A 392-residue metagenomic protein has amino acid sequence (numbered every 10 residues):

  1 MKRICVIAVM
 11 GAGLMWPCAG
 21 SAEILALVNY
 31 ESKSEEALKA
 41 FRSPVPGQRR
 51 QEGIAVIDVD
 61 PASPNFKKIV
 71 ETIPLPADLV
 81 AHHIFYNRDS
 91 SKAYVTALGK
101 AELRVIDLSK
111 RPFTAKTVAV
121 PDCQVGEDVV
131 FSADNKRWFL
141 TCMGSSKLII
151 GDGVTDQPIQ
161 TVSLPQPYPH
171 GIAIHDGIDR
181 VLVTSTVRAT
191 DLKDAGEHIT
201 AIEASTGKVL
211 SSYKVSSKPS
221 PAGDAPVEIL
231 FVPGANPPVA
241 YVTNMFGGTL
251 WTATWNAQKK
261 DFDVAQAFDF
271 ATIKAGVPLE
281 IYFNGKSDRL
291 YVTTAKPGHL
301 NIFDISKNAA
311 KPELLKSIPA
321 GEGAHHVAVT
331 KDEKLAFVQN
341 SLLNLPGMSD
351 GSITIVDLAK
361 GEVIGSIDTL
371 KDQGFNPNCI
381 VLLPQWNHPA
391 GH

Functional and structural regions predicted by a protein language model:
K2-A19: Gram-negative bacterial Sec-dependent N-terminal signal peptides
C18-H392: Predominantly soluble domains enriched in secretory-pathway, periplasmic, or organellar proteins
